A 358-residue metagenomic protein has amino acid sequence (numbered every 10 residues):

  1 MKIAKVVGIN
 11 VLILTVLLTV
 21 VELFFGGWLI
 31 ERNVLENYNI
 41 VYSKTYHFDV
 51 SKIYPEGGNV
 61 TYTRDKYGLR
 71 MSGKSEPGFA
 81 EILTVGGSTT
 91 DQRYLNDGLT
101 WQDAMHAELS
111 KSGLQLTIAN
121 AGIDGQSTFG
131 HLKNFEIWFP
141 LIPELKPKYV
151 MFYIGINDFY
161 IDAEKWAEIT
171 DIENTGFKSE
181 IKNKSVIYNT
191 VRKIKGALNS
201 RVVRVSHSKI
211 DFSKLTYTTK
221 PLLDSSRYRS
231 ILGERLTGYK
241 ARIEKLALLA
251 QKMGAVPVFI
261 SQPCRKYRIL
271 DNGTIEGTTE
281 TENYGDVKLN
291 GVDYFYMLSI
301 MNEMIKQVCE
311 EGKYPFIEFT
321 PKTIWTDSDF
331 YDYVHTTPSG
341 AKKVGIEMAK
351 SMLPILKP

Functional and structural regions predicted by a protein language model:
V7, Y239, G312-P315, F330-P358: Histidine-centered active-site loop/cap adjacent to the catalytic His in serine esterases/O-acetyl transfer systems
G8-F24: Hydrophobic membrane-insertion alpha-helices, especially the h-region of bacterial N-terminal signal peptides
W28-E108, S112, W325-D327, P358: Membrane/wall-proximal cationic-aromatic binding patches
E81-L83, T89-K182, V191-N199, R204-H207: Conserved SGNH/GDSL esterase-like catalytic core that processes O-acyl groups on lipids and polysaccharides
D103, A107, F129, K133-E136 (+8 more regions): Solvent-exposed, polar/charged alpha-helical surfaces in well-ordered, non-transmembrane soluble domains, broadly
N120-G122, S261, E318-T320: Residue-level recognition of beta-strand->loop/alpha-helix junctions
I156-K306, W325-D327: Serine-dependent acyl-ester chemistry module
